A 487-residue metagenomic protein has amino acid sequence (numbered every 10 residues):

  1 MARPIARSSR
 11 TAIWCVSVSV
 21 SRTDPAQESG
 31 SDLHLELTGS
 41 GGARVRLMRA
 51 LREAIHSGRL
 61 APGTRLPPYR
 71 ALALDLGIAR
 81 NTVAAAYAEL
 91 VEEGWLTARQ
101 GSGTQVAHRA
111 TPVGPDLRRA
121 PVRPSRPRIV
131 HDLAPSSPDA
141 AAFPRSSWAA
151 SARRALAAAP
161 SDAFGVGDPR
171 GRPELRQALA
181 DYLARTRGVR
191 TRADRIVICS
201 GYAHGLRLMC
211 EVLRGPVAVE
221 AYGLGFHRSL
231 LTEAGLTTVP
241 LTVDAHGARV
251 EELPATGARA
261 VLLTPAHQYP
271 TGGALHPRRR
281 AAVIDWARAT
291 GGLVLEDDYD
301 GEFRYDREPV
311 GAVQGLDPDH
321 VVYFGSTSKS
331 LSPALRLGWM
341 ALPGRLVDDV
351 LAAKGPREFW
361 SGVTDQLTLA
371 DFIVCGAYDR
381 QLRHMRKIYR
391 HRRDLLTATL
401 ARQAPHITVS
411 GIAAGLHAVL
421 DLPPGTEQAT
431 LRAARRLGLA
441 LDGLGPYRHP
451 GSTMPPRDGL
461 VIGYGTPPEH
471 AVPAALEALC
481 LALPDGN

Functional and structural regions predicted by a protein language model:
M1-R154, F164, L351, G355-S361 (+11 more regions): N-terminal basic, amphipathic alpha-helical segments
G101, D317-D349, S361-T364: Active-site PLP attachment segment
L133-A134, P240, L262-A266, L295-E296 (+1 more regions): Short beta-strands and strand-loop turn motifs
S136-D139, P265-Y269, K329, P467: Short glycine-rich anion-binding loops that position phosphate/pyrophosphate groups of nucleotides and phosphorylated
A152, S161-T290, E302-R304, E308-L316 (+2 more regions): Conserved core of the PLP fold type I
Y222-F226, G445-P450: Short, polar loop motifs at secondary-structure junctions
T237, L293, L439-A440: Residue-level detector of anion-binding/catalytic polar loops
